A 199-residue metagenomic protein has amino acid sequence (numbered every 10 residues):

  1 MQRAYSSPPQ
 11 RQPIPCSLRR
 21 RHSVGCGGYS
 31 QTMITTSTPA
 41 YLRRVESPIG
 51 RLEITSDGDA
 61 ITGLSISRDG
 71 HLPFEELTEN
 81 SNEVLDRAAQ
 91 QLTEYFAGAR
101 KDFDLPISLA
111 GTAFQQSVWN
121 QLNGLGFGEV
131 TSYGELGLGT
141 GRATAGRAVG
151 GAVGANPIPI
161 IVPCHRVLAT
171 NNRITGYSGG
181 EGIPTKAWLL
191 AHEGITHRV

Functional and structural regions predicted by a protein language model:
Q2-Y5, Q10-Q12, H22, Y29-Q31: Low-complexity, intrinsically disordered or signal/transmembrane-proximal segments
H22-T144, H192-V199: Basic nucleic-acid-binding alpha-helical/helix-turn surface characteristic of O6-alkylguanine DNA
T144-N156: Regulatory, non-catalytic segments
I161-V167: Short Lys/Arg-enriched helix C-cap and helix-to-coil transition segments that create basic nucleic-acid-contact patches
T170-V199: …primarily DNA-binding HTH/wHTH and HhH modules…
